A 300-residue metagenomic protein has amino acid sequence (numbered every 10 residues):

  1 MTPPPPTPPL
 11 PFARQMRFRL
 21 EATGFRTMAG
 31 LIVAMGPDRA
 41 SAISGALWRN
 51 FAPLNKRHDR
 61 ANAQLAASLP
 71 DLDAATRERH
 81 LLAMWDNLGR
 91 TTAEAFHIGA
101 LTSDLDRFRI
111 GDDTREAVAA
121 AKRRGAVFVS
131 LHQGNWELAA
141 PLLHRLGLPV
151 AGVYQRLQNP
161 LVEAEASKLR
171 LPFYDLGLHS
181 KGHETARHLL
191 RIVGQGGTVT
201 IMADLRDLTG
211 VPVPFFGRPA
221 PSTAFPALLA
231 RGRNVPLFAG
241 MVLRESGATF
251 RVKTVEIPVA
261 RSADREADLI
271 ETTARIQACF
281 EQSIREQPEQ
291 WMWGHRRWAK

Functional and structural regions predicted by a protein language model:
T2-P6, F12, D71, L82 (+3 more regions): Non-catalytic C-terminal accessory region of glycerolipid acyltransferases and related lyso-lipid remodeling enzymes
T2-S130, E165-K168: Membrane-anchoring hydrophobic helices of lipid-metabolizing enzymes
Q15, W48-R49, D104, A126-V127 (+4 more regions): Short, contiguous strand/loop micro-motifs
M28, N62, A139-A140, A166-S167 (+3 more regions): Generic structural marker for isolated residues within well-ordered, non-membrane alpha-helices of soluble domains
D59-R60, R156-P160, A220-T223: Active-site metal-coordination segments of metallo-dependent hydrolases
R107-G111, Q133, N159, H179-H183 (+2 more regions): A conditional alpha-helix N-cap/helix-loop micro-motif detector
R123-G182, L208-V213: Catalytic core of membrane glycerolipid acyltransferases/transacylases, capturing the structured, soluble-facing
